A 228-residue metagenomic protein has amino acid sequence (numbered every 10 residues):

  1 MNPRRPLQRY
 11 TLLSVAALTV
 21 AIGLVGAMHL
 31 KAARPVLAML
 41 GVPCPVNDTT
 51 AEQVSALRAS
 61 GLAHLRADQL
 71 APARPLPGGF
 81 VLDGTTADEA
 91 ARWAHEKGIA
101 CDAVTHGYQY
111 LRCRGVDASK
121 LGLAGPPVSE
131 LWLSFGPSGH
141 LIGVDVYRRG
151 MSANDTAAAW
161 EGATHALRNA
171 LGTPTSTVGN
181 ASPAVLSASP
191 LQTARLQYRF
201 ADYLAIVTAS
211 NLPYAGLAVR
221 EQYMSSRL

Functional and structural regions predicted by a protein language model:
N2-L13, L18-Y108, G143-L228: Non-cytosolic coordination micro-motifs
C113-G122, V146, L196: Short beta-strand segments that buttress and anchor functional surface loops
L123-V128: Amphipathic hydrophobic-ligand
S129-F135, V207-A209: Hydrophobic/aromatic beta-strand elements that line small-molecule binding cavities or substrate pockets in beta-rich
